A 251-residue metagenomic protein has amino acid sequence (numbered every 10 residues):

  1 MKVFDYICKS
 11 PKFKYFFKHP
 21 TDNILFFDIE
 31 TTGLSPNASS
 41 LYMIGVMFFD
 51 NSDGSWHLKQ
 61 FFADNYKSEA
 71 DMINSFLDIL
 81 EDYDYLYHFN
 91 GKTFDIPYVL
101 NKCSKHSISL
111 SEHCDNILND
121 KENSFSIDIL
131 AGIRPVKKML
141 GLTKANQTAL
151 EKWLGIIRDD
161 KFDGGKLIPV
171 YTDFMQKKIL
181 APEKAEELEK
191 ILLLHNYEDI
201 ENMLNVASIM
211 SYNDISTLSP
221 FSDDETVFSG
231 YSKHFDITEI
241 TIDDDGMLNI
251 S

Functional and structural regions predicted by a protein language model:
M1-S39, F49-S251: DEDD superfamily 3′-5′ metal-dependent exonuclease/proofreading module
I44-V46: Short beta-strand scaffold segments in enzyme catalytic cores
